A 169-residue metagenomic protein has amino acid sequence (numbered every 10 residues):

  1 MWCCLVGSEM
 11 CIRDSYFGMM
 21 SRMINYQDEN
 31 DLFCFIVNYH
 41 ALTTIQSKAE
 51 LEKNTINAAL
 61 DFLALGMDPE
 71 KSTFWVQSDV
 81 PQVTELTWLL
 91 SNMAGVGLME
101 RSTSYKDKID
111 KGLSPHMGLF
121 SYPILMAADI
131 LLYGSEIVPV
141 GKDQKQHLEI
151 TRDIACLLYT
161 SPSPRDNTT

Functional and structural regions predicted by a protein language model:
M1-G7, Y159-T169: Single conserved hydrophobic/aromatic residue that forms the stacking wall/gate of nucleotide- or nucleobase-binding
S8-E9, R13-N54, L90, G112-G118 (+2 more regions): N-terminal catalytic cores of NTP/NDP-binding nucleotidyl/phosphoryl-transfer enzymes
Y16-N25, F33, A64, F74-V76 (+1 more regions): A structural preference for long, well-packed, hydrophobic secondary-structure segments
Y39-A41, D79-Q82: Short, internal active-site loops enriched in acidic
K53-N57, D61, I150-D153: A non-catalytic, amphipathic alpha-helix used as a structural packing/dimerization or gating element in enzyme scaffolds
N57-S72: A glycine-rich helix N-cap at a beta->alpha junction
V76, V83-I109: A generic, well-ordered mixed alpha/beta core segment in the N-terminal half of proteins
K106-S161, R165: Active-site cores that bind ATP or allylic diphosphates and position pyrophosphate for catalysis
